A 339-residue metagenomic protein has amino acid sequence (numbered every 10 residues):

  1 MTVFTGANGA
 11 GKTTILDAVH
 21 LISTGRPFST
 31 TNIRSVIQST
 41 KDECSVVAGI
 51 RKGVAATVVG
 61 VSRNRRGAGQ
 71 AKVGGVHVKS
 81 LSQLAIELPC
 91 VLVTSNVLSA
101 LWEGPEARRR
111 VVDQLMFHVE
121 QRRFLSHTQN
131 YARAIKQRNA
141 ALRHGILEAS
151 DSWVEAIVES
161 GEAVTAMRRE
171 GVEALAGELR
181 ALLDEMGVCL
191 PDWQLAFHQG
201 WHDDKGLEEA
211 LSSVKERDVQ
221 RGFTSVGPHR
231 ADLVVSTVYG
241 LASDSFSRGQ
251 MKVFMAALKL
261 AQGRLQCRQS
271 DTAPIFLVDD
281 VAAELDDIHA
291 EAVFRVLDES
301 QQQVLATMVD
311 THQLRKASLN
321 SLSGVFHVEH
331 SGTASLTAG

Functional and structural regions predicted by a protein language model:
M1-A7, H20-L21, E148-I275, E284 (+3 more regions): Conserved NTPase motor "head" modules and their coupling/switch loops across ABC/AAA+ ATPases, GTPases, and GHKL ATPases
K12: Conserved lysine of the Walker
H20-A107, V119, R123, E173-A181 (+1 more regions): Nucleotide-state sensing region of NTPase/ATPase domains
A48, Q303-D310: Structural recognition of the conserved hydrophobic beta-strand(s) that form the central parallel beta-sheet of P-loop
Q83-E87, T94-E159: A conserved P-loop NTPase coupling/switch region
V91, L305, G324-F326: Hydrophobic/aromatic beta-strand patches that form the interior of the parallel beta-sheet core in alpha/beta enzyme
D279-V281: Walker B catalytic acidic pair
